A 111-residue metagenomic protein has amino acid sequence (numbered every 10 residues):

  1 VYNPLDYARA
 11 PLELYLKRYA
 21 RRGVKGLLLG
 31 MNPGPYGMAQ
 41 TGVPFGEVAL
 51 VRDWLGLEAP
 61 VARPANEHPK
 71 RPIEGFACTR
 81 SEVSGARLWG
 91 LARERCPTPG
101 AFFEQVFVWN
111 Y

Functional and structural regions predicted by a protein language model:
V1-Y111: A polyanion-binding, active-site-adjacent surface
